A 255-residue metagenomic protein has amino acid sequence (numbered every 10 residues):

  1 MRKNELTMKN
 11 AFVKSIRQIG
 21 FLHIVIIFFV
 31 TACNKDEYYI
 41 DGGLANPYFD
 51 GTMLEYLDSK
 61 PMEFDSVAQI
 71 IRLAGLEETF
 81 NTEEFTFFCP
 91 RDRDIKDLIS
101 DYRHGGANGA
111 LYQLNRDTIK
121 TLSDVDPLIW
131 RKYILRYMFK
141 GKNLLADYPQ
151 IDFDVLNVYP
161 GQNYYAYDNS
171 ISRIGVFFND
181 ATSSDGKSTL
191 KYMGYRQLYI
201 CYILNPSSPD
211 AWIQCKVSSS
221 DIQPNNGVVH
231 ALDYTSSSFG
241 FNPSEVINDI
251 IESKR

Functional and structural regions predicted by a protein language model:
M1-C33: Sec-dependent bacterial lipoprotein signal peptides
C33-R255: Mature, structured domains of secreted/extracytosolic soluble proteins
